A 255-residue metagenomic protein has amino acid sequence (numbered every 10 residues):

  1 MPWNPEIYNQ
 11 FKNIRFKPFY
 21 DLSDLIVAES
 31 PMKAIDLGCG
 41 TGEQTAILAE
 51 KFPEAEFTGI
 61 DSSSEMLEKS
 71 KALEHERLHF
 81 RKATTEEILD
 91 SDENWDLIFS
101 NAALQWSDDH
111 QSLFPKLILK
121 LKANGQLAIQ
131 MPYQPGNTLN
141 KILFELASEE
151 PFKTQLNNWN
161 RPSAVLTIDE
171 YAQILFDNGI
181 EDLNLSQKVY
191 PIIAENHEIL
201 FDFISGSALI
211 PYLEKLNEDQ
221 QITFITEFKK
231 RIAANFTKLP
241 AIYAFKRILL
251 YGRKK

Functional and structural regions predicted by a protein language model:
M1-F16: Class I SAM-dependent methyltransferase Rossmann-like catalytic core, especially the SAM/SAH-binding loop
W3, T41-E43, W159-K255: Conserved Class I S-adenosyl-L-methionine
N13-M32, I47: Conserved alpha-helix/loop element of class I SAM-dependent methyltransferases that forms part of the SAM/SAH-binding
K33-L37, T41-I88, S112: Class I SAM-dependent methyltransferase SAM/SAH-binding core
L89-I98: A short acidic, Gly/Pro-enriched loop at the edge of an enzyme's catalytic core that lines a small-molecule cofactor
L97-Q111, Y133: A short SAM/SAH-binding and catalytic strip from SAM-dependent methyltransferases
Q111-Q126: A short glycine-rich, Lys/Arg-flanked "PGG" loop and its adjoining helix->strand segment in the class I
Q126-K153: Conserved class I S-adenosyl-L-methionine
